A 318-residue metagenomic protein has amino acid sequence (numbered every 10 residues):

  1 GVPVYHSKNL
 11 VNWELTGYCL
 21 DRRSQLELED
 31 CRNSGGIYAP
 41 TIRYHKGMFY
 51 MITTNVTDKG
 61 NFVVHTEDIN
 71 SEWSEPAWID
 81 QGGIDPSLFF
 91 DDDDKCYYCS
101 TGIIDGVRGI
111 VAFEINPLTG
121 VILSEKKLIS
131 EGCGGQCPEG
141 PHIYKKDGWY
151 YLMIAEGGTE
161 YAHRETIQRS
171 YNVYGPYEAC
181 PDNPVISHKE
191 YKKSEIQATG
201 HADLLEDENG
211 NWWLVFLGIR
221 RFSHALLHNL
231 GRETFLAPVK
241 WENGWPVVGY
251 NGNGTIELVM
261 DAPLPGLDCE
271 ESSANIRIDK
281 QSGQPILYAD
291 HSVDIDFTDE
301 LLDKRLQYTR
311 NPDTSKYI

Functional and structural regions predicted by a protein language model:
G1-I318: Carbohydrate-active catalytic/glycan-binding domains of CAZyme proteins, especially the secreted or lumenal ectodomains
